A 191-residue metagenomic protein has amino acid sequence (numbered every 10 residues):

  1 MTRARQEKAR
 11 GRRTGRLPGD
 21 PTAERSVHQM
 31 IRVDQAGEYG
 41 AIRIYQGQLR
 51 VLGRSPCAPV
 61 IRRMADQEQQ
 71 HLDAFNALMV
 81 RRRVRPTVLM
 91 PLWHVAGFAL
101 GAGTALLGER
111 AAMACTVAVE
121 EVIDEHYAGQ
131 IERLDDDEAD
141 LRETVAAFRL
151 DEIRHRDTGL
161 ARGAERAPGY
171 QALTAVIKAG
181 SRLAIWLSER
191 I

Functional and structural regions predicted by a protein language model:
M1-I191: Non-heme di-metal
